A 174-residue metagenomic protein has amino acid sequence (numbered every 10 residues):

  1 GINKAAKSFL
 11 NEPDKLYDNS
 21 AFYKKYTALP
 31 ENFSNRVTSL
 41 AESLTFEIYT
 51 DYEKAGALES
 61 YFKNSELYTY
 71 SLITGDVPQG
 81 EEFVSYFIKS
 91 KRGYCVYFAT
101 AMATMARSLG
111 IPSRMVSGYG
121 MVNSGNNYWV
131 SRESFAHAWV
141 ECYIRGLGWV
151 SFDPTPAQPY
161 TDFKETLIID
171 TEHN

Functional and structural regions predicted by a protein language model:
G1-K89: Acidic low-complexity segments
S60, V96-T171: Hydrophobic/aromatic-rich core segments of domains that either
I73, R92-G93, A157: Short capping/connector residues at structural and topological boundaries
Q79, F87-Y94, F98, R132: Secondary-structure capping and boundary motifs in well-ordered enzyme cores
